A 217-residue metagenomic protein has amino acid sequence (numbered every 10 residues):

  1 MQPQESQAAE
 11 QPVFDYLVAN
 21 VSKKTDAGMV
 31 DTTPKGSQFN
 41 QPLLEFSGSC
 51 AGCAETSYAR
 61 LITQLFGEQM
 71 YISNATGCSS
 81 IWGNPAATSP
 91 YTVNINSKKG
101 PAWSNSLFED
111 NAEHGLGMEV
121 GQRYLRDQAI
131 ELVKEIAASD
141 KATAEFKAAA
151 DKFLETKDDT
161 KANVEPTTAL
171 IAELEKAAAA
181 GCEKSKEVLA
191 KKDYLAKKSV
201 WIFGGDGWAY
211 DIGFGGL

Functional and structural regions predicted by a protein language model:
M1-P34, S97: Non-heme iron-sulfur electron-transfer modules
Q2-E5, A75-G83: A glycine-rich phosphate-binding loop feature that marks nucleotide/adenosyl-phosphate handling sites
Q2-Q7, G48-G52, G115-R123, G207-Y210: Hydrophobic alpha-helical scaffolding
P34-E45, T167-I171, L195-A196: Gly-rich Lys/Arg/Thr-decorated short loops/hinges at beta-loop-alpha junctions or inter-strand turns that position
Q38-S49, E109-G115, K198, F203: Glycine- and acidic
E55-L61, E68-Y71, I81-P85, P90 (+1 more regions): Thiamine diphosphate
N84-R126: Mobile "lid/hinge" segments at catalytic clefts and subdomain interfaces of large enzymes
F108-K184: N-terminal leader/propeptide and maturation segments of large enzyme subunits in energy/redox metabolism and hydrolases
